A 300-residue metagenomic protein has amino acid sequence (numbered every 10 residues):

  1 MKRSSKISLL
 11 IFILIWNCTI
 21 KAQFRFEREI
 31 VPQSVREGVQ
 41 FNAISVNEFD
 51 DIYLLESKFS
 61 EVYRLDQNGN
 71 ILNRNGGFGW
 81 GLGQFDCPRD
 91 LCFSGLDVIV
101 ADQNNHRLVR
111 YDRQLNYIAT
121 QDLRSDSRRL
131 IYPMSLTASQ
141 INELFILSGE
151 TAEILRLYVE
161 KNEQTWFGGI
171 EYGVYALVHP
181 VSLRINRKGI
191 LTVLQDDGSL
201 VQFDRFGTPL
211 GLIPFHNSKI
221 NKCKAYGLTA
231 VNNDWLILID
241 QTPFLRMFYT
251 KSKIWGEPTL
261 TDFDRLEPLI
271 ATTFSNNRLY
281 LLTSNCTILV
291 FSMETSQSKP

Functional and structural regions predicted by a protein language model:
F26-V31, L72-G77, I118-L123, Q164-I170 (+3 more regions): Beta-propeller fold detector
P32-S60: Beta-strand-rich domains and repeat architectures in extracellular enzymes and scaffolds, especially beta-propellers
R36-N47, G81-S94, D126-Q140, G173-K188 (+2 more regions): Beta-rich, blade/repeat-based domains predominating in secreted/periplasmic proteins but also intracellular
D51, D97-V98, E143, I190 (+3 more regions): Generic structural signal for coil-to-beta-strand starts
L54-K58, V100-H106, I146-A152, V193-D197 (+2 more regions): Conserved beta-strand positions in repeat-built beta-propeller and related beta-rich domains
E61-Y63, R107-V109, E153-R156, S199-V201 (+2 more regions): A short loop-to-beta-strand structural motif that recurs across blades of beta-propeller domains
D66-N70, D112-N116, Y158-N162, D204-T208 (+2 more regions): Short loop/turn segments that connect beta-strands within beta-propeller blades
E267-P300: Blade-level signature of beta-propeller repeat domains, shared across WD40, Kelch, NHL, RCC1 and BNR/Asp-box propellers
